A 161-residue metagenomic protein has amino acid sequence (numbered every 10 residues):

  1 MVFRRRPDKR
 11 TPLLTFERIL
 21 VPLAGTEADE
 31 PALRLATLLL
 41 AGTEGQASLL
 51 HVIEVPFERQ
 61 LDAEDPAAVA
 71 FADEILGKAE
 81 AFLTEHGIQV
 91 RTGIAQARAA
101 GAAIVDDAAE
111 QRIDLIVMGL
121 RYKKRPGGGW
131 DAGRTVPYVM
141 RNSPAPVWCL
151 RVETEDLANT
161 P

Functional and structural regions predicted by a protein language model:
M1-R10, L14, T84-I116, R121 (+1 more regions): Structural beta-alpha unit
D8-P66, I88, N142: Small/aliphatic-rich secondary-structure junction motif
A28, A100, K124-P126: Short glycine-rich, flexible loops that bind phosphorylated cofactors or substrates
A32, R59-D62, A103-V105, G128-G129 (+1 more regions): Short, well-ordered secondary-structure micro-motifs
R34-T37, V105, P137-Y138: Active-site phosphate/pyrophosphate- and oxyanion-stabilizing loops and adjacent acidic/basic residues in soluble
L35, A67-A79, A103: Short, solvent-exposed amphipathic alpha-helices that sit in or adjacent to ligand/effector-binding or catalytic
S48-L50, R91-A95, W148: General small-molecule cofactor/ligand-binding pocket signal
M118-N142, D156-T160: Glycine-rich, Arg-bearing micro-motifs that act as flexible, cationic patches
